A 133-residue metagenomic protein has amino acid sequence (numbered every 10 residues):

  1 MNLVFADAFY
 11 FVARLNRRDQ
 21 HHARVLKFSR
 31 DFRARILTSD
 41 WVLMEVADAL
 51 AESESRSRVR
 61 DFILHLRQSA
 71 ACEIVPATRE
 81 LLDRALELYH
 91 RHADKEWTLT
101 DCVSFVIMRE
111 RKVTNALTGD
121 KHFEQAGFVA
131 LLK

Functional and structural regions predicted by a protein language model:
M1, F105-V106, E110-K133: Acidic, PIN/NYN-like endoribonuclease modules and their adjacent C-terminal/linker elements
M1-T38, A51-L64, L132: Short, well-structured N-terminal submotif of metal-dependent ribonuclease cores
D7, D101, D120: Acidic active-site catalytic centers that drive phospho-/nucleotidyl reactions and related ester hydrolyses
H21, M44, E52-S53, A70-C72 (+1 more regions): Ribonuclease/tRNase effector modules and their secretory precursors
R35-L37, A70-E73: Short loop->beta-strand "edge-of-pocket" segments that line small-molecule binding or catalytic clefts across diverse
C72-N115: Active-site neighborhoods of divalent-metal-dependent phosphate/nucleic-acid chemistry enzymes
